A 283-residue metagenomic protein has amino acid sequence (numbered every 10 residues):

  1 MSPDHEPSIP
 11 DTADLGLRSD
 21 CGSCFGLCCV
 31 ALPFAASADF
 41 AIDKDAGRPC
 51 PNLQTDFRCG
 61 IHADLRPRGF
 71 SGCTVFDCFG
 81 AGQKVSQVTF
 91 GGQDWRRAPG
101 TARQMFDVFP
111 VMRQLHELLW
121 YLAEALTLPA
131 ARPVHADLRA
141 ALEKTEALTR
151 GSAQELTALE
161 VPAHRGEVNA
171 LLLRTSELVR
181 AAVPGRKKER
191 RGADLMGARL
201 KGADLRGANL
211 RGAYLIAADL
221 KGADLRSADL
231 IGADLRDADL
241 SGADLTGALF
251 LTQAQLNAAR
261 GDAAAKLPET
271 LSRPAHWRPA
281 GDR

Functional and structural regions predicted by a protein language model:
M1-A136, A140-E167, L171-A182: Hydrophobic scaffolds flanking metal-cofactor catalytic centers in soluble metalloenzymes
L173, A181-R283: Tandem repeat scaffolds
